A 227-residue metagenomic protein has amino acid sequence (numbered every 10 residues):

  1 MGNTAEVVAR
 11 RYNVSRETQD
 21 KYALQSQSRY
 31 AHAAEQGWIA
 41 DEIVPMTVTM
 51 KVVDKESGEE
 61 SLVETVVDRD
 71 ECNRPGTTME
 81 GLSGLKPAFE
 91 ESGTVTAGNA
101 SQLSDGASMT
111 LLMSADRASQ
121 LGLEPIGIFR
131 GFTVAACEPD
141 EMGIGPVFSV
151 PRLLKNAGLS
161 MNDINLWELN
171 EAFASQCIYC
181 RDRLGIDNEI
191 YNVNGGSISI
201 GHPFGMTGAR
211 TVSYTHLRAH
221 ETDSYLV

Functional and structural regions predicted by a protein language model:
M1-V7: Flexible glycine-/small-residue-enriched beta->alpha junction loops that bind anionic phosphate/pyrophosphate groups
V8, Y12-N13, S119-G122, R152-N165 (+1 more regions): Phosphate/pyrophosphate-binding loops at sites that engage ATP/ADP/AMP, CoA/4′-phosphopantetheine, polyphosphate
R10-L24, S92-S108, R130-N156, L169 (+1 more regions): Active-site pocket-shaping loop/turn-to-helix segments
T18-Q120, R183, N188-I190: N-terminal extracellular/periplasmic Venus flytrap/periplasmic-binding protein-like
D20-Q25, E42-V48, L123-V134, N162-E171 (+2 more regions): Beta-strand segments within the central parallel beta-sheet cores of soluble alpha/beta enzyme folds
V53-G58, P139-P146, E171-E189, P203-G208: Short glycine/threonine-rich loop-to-helix capping motif typified by GTGT followed within a few residues by an Asp-Pro
T215-T222: Conserved small/polar residues in nucleotide/adenosyl-binding loops
